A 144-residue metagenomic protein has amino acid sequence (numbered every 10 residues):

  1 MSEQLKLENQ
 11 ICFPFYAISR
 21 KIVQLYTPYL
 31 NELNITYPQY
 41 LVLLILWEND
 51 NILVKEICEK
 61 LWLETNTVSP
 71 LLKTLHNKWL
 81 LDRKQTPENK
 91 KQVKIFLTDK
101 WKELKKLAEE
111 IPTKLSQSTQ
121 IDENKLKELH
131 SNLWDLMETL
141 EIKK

Functional and structural regions predicted by a protein language model:
M1-L33, L140: N-terminal leader segment of winged-helix/HTH proteins
F13, L41-I45, P70: Base-recognition residues in the alpha-helical recognition helix of bacterial helix-turn-helix
I18, I22-L25, L61, L104-D122 (+2 more regions): Alpha-helical linker/hinge and terminal dimerization helices associated with HTH transcriptional regulators
V23-E64: N-terminal helix-turn-helix DNA-binding core of bacterial DNA-binding proteins
V54-K55, N66, K73, V93: Residues within helix-turn-helix
K73-S131: Charged, amphipathic alpha-helical coiled-coil/dimerization segments
